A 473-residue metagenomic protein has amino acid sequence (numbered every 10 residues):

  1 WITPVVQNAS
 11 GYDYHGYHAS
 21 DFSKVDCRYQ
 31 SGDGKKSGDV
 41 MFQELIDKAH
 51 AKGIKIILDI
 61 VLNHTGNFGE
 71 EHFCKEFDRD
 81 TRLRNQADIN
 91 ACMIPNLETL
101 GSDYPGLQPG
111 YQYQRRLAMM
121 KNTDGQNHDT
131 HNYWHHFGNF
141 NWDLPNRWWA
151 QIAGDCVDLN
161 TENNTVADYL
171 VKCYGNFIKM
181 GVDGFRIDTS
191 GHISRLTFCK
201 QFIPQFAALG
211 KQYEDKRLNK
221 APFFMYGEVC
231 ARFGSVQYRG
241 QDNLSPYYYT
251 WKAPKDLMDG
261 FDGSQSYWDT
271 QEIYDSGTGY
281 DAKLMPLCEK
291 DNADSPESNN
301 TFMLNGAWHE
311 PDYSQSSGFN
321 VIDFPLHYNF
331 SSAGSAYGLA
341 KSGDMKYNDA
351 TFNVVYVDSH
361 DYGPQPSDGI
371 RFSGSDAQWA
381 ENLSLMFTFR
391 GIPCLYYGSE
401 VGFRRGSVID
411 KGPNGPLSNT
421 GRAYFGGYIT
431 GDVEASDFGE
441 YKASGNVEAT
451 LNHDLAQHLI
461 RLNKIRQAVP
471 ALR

Functional and structural regions predicted by a protein language model:
W1-Q7, H136-W142, Y337-K346, A350-N353: Conserved oxyanion/phosphate-binding beta-strand-loop segments in alpha/beta enzyme cores
I2, I56-L58, F185, M225-G227 (+2 more regions): Hydrophobic faces of well-ordered beta-strands that scaffold small-molecule active sites in alpha/beta enzyme cores
P4-M180, Q201-Q212, F224-Y238, N243-F319: Substrate-binding/active-site clefts of carbohydrate-active enzymes
V5, I60-V61, T189-S190, D358-S359 (+1 more regions): Short, well-ordered beta-to-alpha junction loops that form the rim of enzyme active sites and present histidine/acidic
V5-V6, K24-G32, L383-C394, L459-L462: Domain-wide signal for the mature, well-folded portions of proteins, strongly enriched in nucleus-encoded organellar
I46, H50, H64, K172-K179 (+5 more regions): Active-site-proximal helices and loops of the catalytic beta/alpha 8
D155, A350-S373: Active-site clefts of carbohydrate-active enzymes
D155, V355-V357, C394-Y396, G402-F403: Short hydrophobic-aromatic micro-motifs
